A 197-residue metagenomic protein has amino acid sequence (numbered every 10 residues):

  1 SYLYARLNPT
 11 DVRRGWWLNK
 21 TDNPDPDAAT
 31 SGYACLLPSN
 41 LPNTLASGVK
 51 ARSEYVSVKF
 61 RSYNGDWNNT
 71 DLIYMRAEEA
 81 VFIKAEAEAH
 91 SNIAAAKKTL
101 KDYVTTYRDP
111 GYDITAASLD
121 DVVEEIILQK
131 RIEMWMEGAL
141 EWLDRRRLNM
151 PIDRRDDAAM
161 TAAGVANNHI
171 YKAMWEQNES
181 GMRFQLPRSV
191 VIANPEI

Functional and structural regions predicted by a protein language model:
Y4-I197: Acidic/polar-rich alpha-helix caps and helix-coil junctions
